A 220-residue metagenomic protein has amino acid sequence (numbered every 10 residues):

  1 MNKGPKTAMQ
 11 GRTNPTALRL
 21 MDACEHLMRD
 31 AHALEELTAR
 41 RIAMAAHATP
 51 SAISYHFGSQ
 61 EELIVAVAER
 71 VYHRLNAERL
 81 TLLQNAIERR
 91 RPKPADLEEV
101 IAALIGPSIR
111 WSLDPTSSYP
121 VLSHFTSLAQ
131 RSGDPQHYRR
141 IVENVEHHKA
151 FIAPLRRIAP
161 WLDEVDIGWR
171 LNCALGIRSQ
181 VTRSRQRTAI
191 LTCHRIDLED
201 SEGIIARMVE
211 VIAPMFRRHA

Functional and structural regions predicted by a protein language model:
M1-P15, I87: N-terminal intrinsically disordered/low-complexity leader segments
R19, D30-R70: Helix-turn-helix
L20-M28, I212: Short hydrophobic clusters on alpha-helical segments that form packing/core surfaces in small helical domains
V67, D96, V100, L104 (+5 more regions): Residue-level detector of well-ordered alpha-helical segments, enriched for hydrophobic/aromatic packing positions
L80-P120: Hydrophobic alpha-helical connector segments
E99, S117-H124, G133-A159: Amphipathic alpha-helical packing segments from all-alpha helical-bundle domains
L104, S108, S123-Q130, A174-R178 (+1 more regions): Short alpha-helical scaffolding segments that buttress acidic/His motifs in well-ordered protein cores
V145-A220: C-terminal peripheral helix-coil segments that are non-catalytic and often amphipathic
